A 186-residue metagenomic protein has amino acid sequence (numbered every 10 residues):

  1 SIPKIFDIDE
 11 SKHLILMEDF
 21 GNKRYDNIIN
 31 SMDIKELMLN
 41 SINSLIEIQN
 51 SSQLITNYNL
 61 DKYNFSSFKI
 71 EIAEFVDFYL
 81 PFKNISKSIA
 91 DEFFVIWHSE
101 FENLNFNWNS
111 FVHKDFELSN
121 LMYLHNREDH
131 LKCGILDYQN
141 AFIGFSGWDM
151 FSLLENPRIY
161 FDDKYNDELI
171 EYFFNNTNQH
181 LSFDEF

Functional and structural regions predicted by a protein language model:
S1, I170, H180-F186: Short, intrinsically disordered, charge-balanced linker/junction segments flanking boundaries in proteins
S1-I70, P81, F106: ATP-binding pocket architecture of kinase catalytic cores
S31-M38, A90, I159, D163: Flexible, glycine- and charge-enriched loops at secondary-structure boundaries
I48-Q49, H98-M150, P157-F161: Active-site acidic catalytic loop and adjacent metal/ATP-binding pocket of ATP-dependent phosphoryl transfer enzymes
Q53-D61, S66-S67, E71-V112, R127 (+2 more regions): An alpha-helical support segment within catalytic cores of ATP-dependent transferases
F65-K69, L118, Y123, F142-G144 (+1 more regions): Glycan-recognition and catalytic cores of secretory/periplasmic carbohydrate-active enzymes
A73-K83, S146-H180: Active-site activation/catalytic loop segments of kinase-like enzymes and analogous catalytic loops in related
